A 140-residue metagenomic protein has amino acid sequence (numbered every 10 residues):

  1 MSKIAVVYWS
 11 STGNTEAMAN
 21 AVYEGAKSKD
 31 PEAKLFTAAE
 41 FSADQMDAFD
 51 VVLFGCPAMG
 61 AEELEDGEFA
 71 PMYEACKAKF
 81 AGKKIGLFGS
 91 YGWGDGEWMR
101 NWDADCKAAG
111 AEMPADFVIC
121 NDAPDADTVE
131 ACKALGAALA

Functional and structural regions predicted by a protein language model:
S2-I4, N14-A17, A21-A38, A48-A140: FMN-binding flavodoxin-like domain, especially the glycine-rich phosphate-binding loop
Y8-T12: Aromatic-flanked redox-active Cys/Sec active sites in thiol-based oxidoreductases, especially the WC-centered
S42: Acidic, amphipathic alpha-helical patches
